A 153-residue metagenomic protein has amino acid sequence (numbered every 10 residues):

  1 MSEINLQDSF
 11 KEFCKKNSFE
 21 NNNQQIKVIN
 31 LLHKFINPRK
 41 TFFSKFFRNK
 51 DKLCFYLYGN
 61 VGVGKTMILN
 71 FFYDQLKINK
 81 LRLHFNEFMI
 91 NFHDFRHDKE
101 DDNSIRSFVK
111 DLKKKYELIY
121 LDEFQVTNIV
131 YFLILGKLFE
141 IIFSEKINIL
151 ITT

Functional and structural regions predicted by a protein language model:
N17-F46: N-terminal pre-Walker A segment at the start of P-loop NTPase domains
L57: Hydrophobic anchor at the beta1->P-loop junction of P-loop NTPases
G62: Walker A (P-loop) phosphate-binding loop of P-loop NTPases
K65: Conserved lysine of the Walker
I68, F72, H84: Hydrophobic positions on the alpha1 helix immediately C-terminal to the Walker A/P-loop
I78-L118: Short glycine-rich substrate-engagement loop in P-loop NTPases that contacts/grips substrate
R82-L83, Y120-L121, I147-T153: Structural recognition of the conserved hydrophobic beta-strand(s) that form the central parallel beta-sheet of P-loop
F124-G136: Conserved ATPase-coupling elements of RecA-like P-loop NTPase cores
